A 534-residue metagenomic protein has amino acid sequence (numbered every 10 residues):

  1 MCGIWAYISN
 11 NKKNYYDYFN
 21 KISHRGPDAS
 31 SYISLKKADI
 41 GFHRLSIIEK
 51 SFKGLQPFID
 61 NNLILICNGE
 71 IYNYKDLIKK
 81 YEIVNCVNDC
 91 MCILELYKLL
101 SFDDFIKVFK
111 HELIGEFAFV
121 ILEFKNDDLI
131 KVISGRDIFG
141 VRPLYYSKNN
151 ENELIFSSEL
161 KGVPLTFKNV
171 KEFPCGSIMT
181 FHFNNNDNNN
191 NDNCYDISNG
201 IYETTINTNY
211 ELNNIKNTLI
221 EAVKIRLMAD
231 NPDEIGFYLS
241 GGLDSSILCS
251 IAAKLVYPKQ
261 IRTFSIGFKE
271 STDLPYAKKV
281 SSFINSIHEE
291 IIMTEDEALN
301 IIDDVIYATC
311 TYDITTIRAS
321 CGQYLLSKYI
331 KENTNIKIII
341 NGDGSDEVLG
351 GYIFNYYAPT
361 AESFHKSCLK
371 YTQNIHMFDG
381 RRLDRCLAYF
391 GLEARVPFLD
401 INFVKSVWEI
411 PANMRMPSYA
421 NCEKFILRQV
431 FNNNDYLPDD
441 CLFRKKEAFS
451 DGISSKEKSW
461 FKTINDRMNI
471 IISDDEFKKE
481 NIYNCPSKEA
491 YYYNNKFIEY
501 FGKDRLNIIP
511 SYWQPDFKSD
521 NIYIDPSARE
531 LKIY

Functional and structural regions predicted by a protein language model:
M1-T311, K337: Cysteine-centered catalytic environments shared across enzyme families
I83-N85, I336-F364, N374-C485: Mid-to-C-terminal catalytic subdomains of enzymes that bind/position adenosyl phosphate moieties or nucleic-acid
D89, L113, E211-I215, L248 (+7 more regions): Hydrophobic (often cysteine-bearing) scaffold residues that line and stabilize catalytic clefts of nucleotide/cofactor
C92, T218, A222, V280 (+3 more regions): Amphipathic alpha-helical segments that form well-ordered structural scaffolds and often line/cohere around active
E159-K161, H182-N185, T208-I235, I453-Y534: Peripheral terminal appendages
K269-S327, F354-F364, R385-C386, E409-P417 (+1 more regions): ATP-dependent adenylate-handling ligase core
S367-L369: C-terminal scaffolding/assembly regions of large eukaryotic complex subunits
